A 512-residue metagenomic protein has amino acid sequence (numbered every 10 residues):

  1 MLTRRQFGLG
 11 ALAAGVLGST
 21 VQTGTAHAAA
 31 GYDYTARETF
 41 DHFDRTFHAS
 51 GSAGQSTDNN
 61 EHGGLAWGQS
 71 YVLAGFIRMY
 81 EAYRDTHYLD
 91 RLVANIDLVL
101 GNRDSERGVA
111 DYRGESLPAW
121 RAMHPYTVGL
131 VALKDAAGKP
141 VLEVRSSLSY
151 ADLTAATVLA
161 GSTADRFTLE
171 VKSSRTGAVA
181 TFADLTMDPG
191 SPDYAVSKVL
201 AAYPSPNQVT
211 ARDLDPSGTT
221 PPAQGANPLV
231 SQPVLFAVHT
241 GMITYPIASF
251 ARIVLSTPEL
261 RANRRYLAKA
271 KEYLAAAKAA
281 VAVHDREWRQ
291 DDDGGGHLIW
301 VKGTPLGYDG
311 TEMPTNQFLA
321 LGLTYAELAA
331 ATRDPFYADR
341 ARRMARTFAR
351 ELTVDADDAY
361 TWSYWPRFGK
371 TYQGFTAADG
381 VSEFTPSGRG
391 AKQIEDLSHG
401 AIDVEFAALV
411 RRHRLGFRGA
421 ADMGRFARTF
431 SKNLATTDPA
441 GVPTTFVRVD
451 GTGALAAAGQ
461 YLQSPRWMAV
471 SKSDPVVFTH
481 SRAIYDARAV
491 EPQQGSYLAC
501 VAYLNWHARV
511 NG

Functional and structural regions predicted by a protein language model:
M1, V21-G31: C-terminal segment of N-terminal export signals and the immediately downstream linker at the start of the mature
M1-A14: N-terminal secretory signal peptides and thylakoid transit peptides that target proteins across membranes
A28-G129, V230, A275-K302, V354-A356 (+2 more regions): Low-complexity, Ser/Thr/Pro/Gly-enriched N-terminal "stalk/linker" regions
A29-T46, R84-N102, P246, S256-W288 (+3 more regions): Extended, well-ordered alpha-helical scaffold segments
S70-T86, M242-Y266, A320-D334, A391 (+4 more regions): Well-ordered alpha-helical scaffold segments within catalytic/enzyme domains
V128-L229: Surface-exposed assembly/interface segments
A270-E383: Active-site cradle of extracellular carbohydrate-active enzymes
T332, R343-P386, G390, E405-V477: Non-catalytic carbohydrate-binding regions of carbohydrate-active enzymes
